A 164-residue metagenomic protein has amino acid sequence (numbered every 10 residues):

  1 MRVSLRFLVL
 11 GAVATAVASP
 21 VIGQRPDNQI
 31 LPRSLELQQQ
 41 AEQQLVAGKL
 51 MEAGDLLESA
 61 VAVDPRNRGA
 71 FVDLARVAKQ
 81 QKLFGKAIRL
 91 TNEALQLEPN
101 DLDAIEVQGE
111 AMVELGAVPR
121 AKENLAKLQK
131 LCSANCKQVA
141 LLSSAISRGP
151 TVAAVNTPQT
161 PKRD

Functional and structural regions predicted by a protein language model:
S4, P26-S34, E123-D164: Terminal, low-structured helical/coil segments at or just beyond the last alpha-helical repeat
P32-V63: Alpha-helical segment of the N-proximal tetratricopeptide repeat
V46-A47, Q80-Q81, E114-L115, L131 (+1 more regions): Register position in tetratricopeptide repeats
S59-A60, E93-A94, K127-L128: Canonical positions in the second alpha-helix
V63, L97-E98, K130-A134: Structural marker of alpha-solenoid helical repeat scaffolds
D73, V107, L141-A145: Canonical tetratricopeptide repeat
